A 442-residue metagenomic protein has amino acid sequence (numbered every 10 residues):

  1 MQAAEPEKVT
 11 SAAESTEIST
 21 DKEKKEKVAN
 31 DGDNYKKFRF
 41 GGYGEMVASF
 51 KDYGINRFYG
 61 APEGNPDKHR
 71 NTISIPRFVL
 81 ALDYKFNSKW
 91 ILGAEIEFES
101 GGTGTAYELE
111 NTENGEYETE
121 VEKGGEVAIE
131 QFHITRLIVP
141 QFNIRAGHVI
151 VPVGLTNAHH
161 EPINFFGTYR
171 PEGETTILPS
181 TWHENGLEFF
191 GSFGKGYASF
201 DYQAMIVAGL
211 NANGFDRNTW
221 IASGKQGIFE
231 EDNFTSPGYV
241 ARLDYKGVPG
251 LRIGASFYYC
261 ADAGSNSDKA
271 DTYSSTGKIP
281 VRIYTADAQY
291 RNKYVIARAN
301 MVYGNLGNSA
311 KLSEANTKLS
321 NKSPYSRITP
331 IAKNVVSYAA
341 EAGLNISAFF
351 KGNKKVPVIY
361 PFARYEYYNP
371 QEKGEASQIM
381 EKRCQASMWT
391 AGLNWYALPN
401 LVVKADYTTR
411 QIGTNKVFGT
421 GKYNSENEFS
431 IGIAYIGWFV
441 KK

Functional and structural regions predicted by a protein language model:
M1-Y59, K442: N-terminal periplasmic/intermembrane-space "pro-region" immediately following the signal or transit peptide
K8, E14, Y53-I55, D67 (+4 more regions): Outer-membrane beta-barrel pore domains
D33-D52, D67-A212, T235-V240, D244-R252 (+5 more regions): Outer membrane beta-barrel
F58-G64, N111-T112, I163-P171, I221-G224 (+2 more regions): Short glycine/proline- and charge-enriched loop/turn segments that cap or connect secondary-structure elements
V121, E174-T176, Q226-E230, I328: Active-site rim elements
S180, E230-P237, T276-P280: Active-site glycine- and acidic-residue-rich loops that bind and position anionic ligands or nucleotide-like cofactors
G209-I221: C-terminal ends of transmembrane alpha-helices and the immediately adjacent extracellular/lumenal or cytosolic loop
W220-N266: Loop-centered beta-sheet repeat module
